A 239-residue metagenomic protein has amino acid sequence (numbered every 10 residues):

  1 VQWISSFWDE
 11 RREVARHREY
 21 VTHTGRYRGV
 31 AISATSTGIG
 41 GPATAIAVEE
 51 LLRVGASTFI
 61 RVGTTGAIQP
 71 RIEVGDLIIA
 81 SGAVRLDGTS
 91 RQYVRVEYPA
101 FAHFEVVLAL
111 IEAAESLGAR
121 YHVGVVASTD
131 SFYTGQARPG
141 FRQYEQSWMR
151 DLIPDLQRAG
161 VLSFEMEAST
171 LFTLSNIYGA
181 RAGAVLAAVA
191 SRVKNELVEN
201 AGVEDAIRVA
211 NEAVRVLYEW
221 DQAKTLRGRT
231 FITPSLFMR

Functional and structural regions predicted by a protein language model:
V1-A109: Metabolite-binding pocket within alpha/beta catalytic cores that recognizes anionic/polar moieties
E10-R16, G118-V125, E219-F231: Flexible, glycine/charged-enriched surface loops at secondary-structure junctions
I39-P42, I46, V54, I72 (+6 more regions): Conserved active-site and cofactor/substrate-binding residues in soluble primary-metabolism enzymes
S57-T58, L162, R181: Short acidic/polar active-site loop segments enriched in Thr and Asp
A100-G160: Active-site rim beta-loop-alpha module in soluble metabolic enzymes
S169-N200: Zn-dependent metallopeptidase/amidohydrolase metal-coordination segment
A190-R239: His/Asp/Glu-rich mid-to-C-terminal helical/loop segments that flank catalytic regions of hydrolases
